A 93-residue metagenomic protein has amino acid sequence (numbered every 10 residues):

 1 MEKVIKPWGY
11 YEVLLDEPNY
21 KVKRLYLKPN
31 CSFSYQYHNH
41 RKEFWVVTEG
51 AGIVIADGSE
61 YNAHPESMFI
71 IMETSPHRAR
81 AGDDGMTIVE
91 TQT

Functional and structural regions predicted by a protein language model:
M1-K23, S34-Y35: A short, N-terminal "cap"/entry segment at the start of jelly-roll beta-barrel domains of the cupin/DSBH fold
K21-L27, S32-H38, E43-F44: A generic structured-segment signal
R24, F44, D83-T93: A short hydrophobic beta-strand segment most commonly corresponding to one strand of the jelly-roll/cupin
C31, H40-R41, S59, S75 (+1 more regions): A generic "binding-loop/recognition-motif" signal
S34-Y35, V54-A56, E90: Short hydrophobic/aromatic-rich beta-strand segments that constitute the beta-sheet cores of beta-sandwich/beta-barrel
H40-I53, D57-G58: Glycine- and acidic-residue-biased ligand/ion/polar-headgroup-sensing regions
D57-P76: Short acidic-glycine-tyrosine-enriched beta hairpin
